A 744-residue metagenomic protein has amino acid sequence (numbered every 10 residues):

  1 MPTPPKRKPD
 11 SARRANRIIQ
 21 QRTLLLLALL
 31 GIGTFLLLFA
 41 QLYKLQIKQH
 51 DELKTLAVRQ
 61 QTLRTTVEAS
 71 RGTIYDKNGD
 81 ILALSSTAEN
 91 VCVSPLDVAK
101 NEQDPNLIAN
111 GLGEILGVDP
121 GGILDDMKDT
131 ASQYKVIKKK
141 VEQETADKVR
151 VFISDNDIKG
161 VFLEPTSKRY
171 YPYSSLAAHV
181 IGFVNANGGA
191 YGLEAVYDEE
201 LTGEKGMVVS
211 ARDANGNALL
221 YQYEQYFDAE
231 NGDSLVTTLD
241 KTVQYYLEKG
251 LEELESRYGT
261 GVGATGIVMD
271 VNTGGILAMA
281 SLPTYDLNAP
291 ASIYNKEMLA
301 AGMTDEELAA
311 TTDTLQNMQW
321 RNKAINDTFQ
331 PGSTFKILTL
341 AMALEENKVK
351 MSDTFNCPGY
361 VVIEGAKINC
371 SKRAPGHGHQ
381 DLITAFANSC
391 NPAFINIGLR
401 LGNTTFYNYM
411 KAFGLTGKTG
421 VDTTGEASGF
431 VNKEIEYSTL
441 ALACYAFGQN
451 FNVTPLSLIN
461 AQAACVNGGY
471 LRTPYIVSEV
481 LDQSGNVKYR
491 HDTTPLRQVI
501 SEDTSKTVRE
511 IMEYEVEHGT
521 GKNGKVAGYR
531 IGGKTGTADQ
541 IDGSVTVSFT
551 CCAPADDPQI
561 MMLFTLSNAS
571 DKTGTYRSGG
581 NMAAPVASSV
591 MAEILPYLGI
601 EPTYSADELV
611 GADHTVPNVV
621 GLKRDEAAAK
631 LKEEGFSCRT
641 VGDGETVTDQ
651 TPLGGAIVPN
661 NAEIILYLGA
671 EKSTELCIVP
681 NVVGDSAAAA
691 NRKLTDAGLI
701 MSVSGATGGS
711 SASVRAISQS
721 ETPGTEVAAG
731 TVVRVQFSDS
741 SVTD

Functional and structural regions predicted by a protein language model:
M1-I19: N-terminal Lys/Arg-rich, disordered targeting/topogenic segments
P4, A83, E89, D213-E224 (+4 more regions): Beta-lactam-recognizing serine transpeptidase/beta-lactamase-like catalytic domain environment
L27-A40: Hydrophobic membrane-insertion alpha-helices, especially the h-region of bacterial N-terminal signal peptides
T65, A69-G117: Juxtamembrane extramembrane loops of integral membrane proteins
T66-S70, K205, G259-G263, V641 (+1 more regions): Short, small/polar residue-rich loop motifs at catalytic or cofactor-binding pockets
L107-E114, K128-G232, L563-F564, P585: Small/polar-residue-rich segments within soluble enzyme cores
Y134, L220-A264: Conserved, well-ordered alpha-helix/loop/beta-strand core segments that scaffold catalytic motifs
H491, G528, G532, F564-D744: Ligand-recognition elements built from short beta-strands and adjacent flexible loops
